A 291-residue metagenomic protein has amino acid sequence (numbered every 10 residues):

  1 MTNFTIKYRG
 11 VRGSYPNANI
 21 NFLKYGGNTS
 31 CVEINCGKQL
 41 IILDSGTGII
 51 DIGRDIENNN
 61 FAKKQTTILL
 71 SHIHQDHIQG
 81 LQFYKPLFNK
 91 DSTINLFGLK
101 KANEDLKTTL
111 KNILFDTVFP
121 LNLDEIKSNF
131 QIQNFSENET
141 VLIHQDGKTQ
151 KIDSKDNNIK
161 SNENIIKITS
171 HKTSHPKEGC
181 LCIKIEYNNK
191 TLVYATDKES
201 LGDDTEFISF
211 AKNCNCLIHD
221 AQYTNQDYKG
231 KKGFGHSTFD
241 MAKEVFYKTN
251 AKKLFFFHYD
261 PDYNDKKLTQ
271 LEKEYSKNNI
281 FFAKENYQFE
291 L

Functional and structural regions predicted by a protein language model:
M1-L192, K266-L291: Binuclear metal-dependent hydrolase catalytic cores
E186-T191, E199-Y287: Cap/insert and terminal regions of metallo-dependent hydrolase folds
